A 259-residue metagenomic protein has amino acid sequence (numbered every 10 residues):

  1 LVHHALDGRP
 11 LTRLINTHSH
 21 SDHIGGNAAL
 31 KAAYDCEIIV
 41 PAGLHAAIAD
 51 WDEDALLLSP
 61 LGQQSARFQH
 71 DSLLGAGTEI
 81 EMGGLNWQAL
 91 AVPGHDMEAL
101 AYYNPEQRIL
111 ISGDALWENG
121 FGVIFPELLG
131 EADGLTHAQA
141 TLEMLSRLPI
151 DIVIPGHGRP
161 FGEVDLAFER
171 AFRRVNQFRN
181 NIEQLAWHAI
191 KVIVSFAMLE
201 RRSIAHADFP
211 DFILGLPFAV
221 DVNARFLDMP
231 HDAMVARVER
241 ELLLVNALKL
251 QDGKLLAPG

Functional and structural regions predicted by a protein language model:
V2-M82: Active-site HxH/HxHxD metal-binding segment of metal-dependent hydrolases
H3, E143-S146, R240: Surface-exposed alpha-helical segments enriched in charged/polar residues
H18-H23, H95, A99, H157 (+1 more regions): Histidine-centered active-site/metal-ligand motif
S72, D133-H137, P230, M234: Soluble or luminal CAZymes and related metallo-dependent hydrolases
A76-T78, E98-L100, L244: Residue-level marker for the onset of beta-strands and adjacent loop->beta junctions in well-ordered domains
N86-E183: Metallo-beta-lactamase
W187-G259: C-terminal regulatory/interaction regions
